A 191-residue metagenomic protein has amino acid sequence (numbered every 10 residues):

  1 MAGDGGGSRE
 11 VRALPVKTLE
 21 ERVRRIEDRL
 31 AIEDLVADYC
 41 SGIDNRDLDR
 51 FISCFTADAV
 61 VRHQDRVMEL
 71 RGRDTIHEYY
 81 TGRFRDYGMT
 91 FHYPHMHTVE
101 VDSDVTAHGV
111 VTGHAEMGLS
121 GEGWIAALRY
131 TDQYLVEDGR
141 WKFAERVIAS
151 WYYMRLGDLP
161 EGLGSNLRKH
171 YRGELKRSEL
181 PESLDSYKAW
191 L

Functional and structural regions predicted by a protein language model:
A2-R9, T106-H108, R129-E161: Short beta-strand edge/turn micro-motifs at domain boundaries
A2-S41, N45, D49, S53: Short, low-complexity N-terminal intrinsically disordered segments enriched in polar/charged residues
E27, M68-R71, E122: A structural signal for alpha-helical segments
L30, Y87-T90, G123-I125: Transmembrane beta-barrel outer-membrane domains
L48-M117: A solvent-exposed, acidic/Ser-Thr-rich amphipathic alpha-helical stretch
H92-P94, W124-T131: Short, surface-exposed coil-to-beta transition loops
G121-A126, E145-L191: Low-complexity, intrinsically disordered terminal/linker segments enriched in charged and Gly/Pro repeats
